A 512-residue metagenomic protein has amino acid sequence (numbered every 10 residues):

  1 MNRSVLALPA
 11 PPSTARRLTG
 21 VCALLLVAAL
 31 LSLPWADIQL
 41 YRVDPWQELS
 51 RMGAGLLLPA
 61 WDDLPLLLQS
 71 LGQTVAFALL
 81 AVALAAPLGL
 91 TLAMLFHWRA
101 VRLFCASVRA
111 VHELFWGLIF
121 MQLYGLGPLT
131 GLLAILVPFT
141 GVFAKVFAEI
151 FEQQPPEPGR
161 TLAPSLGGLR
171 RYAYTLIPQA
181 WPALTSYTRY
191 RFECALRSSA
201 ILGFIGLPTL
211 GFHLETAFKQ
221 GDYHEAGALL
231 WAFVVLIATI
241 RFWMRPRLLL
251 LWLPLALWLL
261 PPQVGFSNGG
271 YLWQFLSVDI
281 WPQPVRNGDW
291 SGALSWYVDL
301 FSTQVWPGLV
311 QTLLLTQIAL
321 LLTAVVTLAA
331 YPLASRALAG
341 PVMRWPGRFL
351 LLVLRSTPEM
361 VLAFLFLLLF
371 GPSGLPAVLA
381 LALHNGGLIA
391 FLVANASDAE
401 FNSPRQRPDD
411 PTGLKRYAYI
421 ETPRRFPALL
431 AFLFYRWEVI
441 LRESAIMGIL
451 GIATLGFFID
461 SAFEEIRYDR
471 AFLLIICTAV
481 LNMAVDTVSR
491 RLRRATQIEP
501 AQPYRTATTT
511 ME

Functional and structural regions predicted by a protein language model:
M1-L79, A83, P87-T91, L95 (+4 more regions): N-terminal, non-cleaved signal-anchor transmembrane helix
L30-L40, L118-G125, I135, Y190-E193 (+4 more regions): A structural signal for multi-pass alpha-helical bundles of membrane permease subunits that mediate small-molecule
Q47-A54, G206-T216, Y271, G451-A462: Short hydrophobic, aromatic-rich alpha-helical segments embedded in or entering the lipid bilayer of multi-pass
Q69-F77, R109-V142, T303-A319, R355-A390: Loop-to-helix entry region at the N-terminal start of transmembrane alpha-helices in multi-pass membrane transporters
A78, V82-L90, M94, L114 (+13 more regions): Hydrophobic positions within alpha-helical transmembrane segments of bacterial inner-membrane proteins
L88-F120, E149, A329-F366, F391 (+1 more regions): Cytoplasmic-entry segments and transmembrane alpha-helices of multi-pass inner-membrane transporters
P128-R191, A195-S198, S373-R436, T487-R490: Membrane-cytosol interface at the C-terminal ends of specific transmembrane alpha-helices in multi-pass membrane
L210-R245, L455-R491: Hydrophobic alpha-helical transmembrane segments of polytopic membrane proteins
